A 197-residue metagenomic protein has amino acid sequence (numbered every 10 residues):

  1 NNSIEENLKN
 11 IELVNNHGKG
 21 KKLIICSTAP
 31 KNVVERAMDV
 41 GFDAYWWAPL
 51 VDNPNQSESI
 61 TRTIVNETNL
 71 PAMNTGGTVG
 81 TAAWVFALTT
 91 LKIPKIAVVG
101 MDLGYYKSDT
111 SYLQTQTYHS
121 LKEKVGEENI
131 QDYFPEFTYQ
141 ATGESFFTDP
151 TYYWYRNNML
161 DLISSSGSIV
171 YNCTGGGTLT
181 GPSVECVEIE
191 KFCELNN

Functional and structural regions predicted by a protein language model:
N1-N197: Metal-ion/cofactor- or nucleotide/acyl-coenzyme-handling active-site neighborhoods
